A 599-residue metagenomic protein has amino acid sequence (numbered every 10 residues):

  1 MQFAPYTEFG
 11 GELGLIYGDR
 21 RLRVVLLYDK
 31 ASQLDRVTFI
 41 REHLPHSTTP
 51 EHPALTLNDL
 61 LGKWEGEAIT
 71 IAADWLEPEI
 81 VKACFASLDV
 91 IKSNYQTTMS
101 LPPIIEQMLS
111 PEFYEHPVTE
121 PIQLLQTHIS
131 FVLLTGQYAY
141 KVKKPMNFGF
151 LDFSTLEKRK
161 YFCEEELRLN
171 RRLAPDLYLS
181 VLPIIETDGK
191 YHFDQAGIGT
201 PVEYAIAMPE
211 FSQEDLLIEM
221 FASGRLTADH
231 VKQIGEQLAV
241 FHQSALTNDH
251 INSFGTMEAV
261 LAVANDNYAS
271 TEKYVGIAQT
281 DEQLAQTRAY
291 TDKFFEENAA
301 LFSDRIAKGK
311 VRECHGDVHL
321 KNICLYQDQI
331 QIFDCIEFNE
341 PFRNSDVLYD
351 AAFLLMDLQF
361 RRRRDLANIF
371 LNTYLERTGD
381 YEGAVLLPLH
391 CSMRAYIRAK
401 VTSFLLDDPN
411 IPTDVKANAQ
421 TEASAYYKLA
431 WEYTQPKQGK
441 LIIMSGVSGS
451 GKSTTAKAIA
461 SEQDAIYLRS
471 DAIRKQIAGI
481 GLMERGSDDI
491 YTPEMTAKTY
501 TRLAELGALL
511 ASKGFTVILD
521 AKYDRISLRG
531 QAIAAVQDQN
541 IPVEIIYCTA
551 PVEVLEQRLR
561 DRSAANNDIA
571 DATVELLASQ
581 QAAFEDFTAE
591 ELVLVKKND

Functional and structural regions predicted by a protein language model:
F39, Y95-A207, S212, L216 (+1 more regions): Conserved NTP-binding catalytic cores of kinases and kinase-like/nucleotidyltransferase enzymes across multiple kinase
F150-E157, H192-I198, I206-L320, C324-K440: ATP-dependent phospho-/nucleotidyl transfer catalytic cores
M444: Hydrophobic anchor at the beta1->P-loop junction of P-loop NTPases
K452: Conserved lysine of the Walker
T455: Hydrophobic positions on the alpha1 helix immediately C-terminal to the Walker A/P-loop
S461-F515: Conserved substrate/cofactor phosphate-moiety recognition/catalytic segment in nucleotide-dependent phosphotransferases
Q539-L559: Conserved phosphate-donor/acceptor-positioning beta-strand/loop module used by diverse small-molecule
D561-D599: Small-molecule kinase domains that catalyze NTP-dependent phosphoryl transfer to phosphate-bearing small molecules
